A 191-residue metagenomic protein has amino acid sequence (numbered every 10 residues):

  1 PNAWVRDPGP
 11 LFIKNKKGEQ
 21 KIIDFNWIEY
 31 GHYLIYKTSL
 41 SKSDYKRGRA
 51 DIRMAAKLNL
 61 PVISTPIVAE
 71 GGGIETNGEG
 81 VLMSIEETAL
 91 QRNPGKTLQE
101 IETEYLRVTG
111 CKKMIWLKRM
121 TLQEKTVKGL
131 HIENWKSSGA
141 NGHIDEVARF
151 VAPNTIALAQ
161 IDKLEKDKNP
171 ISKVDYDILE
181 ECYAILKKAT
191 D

Functional and structural regions predicted by a protein language model:
P1-D191: The feature marks the mature, well-folded catalytic cores of soluble enzymes
